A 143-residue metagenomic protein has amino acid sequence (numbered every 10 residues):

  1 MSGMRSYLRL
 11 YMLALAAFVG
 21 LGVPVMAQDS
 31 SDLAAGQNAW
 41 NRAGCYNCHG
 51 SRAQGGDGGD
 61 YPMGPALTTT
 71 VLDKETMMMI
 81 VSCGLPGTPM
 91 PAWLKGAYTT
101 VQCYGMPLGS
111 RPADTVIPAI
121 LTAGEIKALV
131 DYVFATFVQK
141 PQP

Functional and structural regions predicted by a protein language model:
S2-M12: Bacterial N-terminal signal peptides that target proteins for export
Y11-G22: Bacterial N-terminal signal peptides
G20-N41, G56, T76, I117-P118 (+2 more regions): Electrostatic cytochrome c docking/interface patches
S31, A35, L72, T76 (+3 more regions): Extracytoplasmic/secreted proteins, especially bacterial periplasmic and envelope-associated proteins
G36, R42-R52, V81, L129-V133: The canonical Cys-X-X-Cys-His
Q37, G50-P118: Gly/Gly-Pro-rich "capping" loops immediately C-terminal to redox-active cysteine motifs in periplasmic/lumenal
C45, P86-P89, V138: Generic structural signal for secondary-structure transition and capping sites
T100-P143: C-terminal capping alpha-helices of c-type cytochrome domains
